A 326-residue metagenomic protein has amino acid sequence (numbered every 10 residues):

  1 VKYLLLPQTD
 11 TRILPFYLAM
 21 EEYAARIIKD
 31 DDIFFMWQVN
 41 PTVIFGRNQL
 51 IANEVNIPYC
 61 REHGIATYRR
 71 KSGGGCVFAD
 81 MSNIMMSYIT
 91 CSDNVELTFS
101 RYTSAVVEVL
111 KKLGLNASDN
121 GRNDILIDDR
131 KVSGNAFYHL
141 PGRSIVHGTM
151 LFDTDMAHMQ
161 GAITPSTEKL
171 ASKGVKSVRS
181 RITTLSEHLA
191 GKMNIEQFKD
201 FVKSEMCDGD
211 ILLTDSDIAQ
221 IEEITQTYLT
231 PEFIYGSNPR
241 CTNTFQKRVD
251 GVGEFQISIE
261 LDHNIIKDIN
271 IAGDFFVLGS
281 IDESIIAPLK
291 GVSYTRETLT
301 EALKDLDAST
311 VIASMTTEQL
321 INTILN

Functional and structural regions predicted by a protein language model:
V1-L97: N-terminal lobe of the biotin/lipoate ligase/transferase fold
N83-N123: Contiguous, small/hydrophobic- and glycine-enriched helical/loop subdomains that border and often "cap" functional
G114-R122, D208-I221, R296-T300, T310-S314: Flexible, glycine/charged-enriched surface loops at secondary-structure junctions
D119-A136, I218-Q226: Beta-rich nucleic-acid/ligand-interaction surfaces
Y138, G142-S144, G148-R181: Phosphate/diphosphate-binding glycine-rich loops and adjacent basic-rich segments that engage nucleotide
M159-Q160, K169-L213: A conserved active-site cap/scaffold subdomain adjacent to cofactor or substrate pockets
I182-L185, L261-N326: Active-site- and interface-proximal helix/loop "cap" or "latch" segments in soluble metabolic and energy-transducing
I218-H263: Structured beta-strand/loop patches that form or line metal/cofactor-binding pockets in enzymes
